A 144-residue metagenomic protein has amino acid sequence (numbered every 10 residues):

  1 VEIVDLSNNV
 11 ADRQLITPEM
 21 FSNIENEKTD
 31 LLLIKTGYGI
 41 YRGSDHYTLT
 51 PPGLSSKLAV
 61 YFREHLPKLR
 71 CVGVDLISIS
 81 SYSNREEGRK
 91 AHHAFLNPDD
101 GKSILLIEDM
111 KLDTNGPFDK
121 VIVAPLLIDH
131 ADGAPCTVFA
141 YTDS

Functional and structural regions predicted by a protein language model:
V1-S144: Active-/binding-site microenvironments in catalytic and ligand-binding cores
